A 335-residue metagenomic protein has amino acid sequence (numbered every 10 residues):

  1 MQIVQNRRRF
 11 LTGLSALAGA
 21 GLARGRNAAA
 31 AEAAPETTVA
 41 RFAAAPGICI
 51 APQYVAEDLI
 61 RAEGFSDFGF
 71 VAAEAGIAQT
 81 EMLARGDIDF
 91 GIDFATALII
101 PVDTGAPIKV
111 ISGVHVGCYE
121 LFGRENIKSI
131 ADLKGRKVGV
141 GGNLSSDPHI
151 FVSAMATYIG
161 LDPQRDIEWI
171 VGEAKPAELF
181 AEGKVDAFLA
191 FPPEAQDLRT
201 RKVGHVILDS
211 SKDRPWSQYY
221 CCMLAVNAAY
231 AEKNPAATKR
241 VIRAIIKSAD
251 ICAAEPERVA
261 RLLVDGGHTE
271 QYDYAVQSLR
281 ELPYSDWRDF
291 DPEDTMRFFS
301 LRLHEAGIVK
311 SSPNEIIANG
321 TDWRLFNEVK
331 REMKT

Functional and structural regions predicted by a protein language model:
M1-A18: N-terminal secretory signal peptides and thylakoid transit peptides that target proteins across membranes
R26-R41, A62-S66, N126-K137, S312: Immediate post-signal peptide segment of exported/extracytoplasmic ligand-binding proteins
T37-L59, E120-L121, I130-T200, E257 (+2 more regions): Bilobed "Venus flytrap"/periplasmic-binding protein-like clamshell domains and structurally analogous long
P46-A73, I77-A78, M82-A84, I100-T104 (+1 more regions): Short, polar/charged alpha-helical segment
Y54-E57, Y119-S129, Y219-A236: A bilobed periplasmic-binding-protein/Venus flytrap-type ligand-binding module shared by bacterial periplasmic
T96, K175-D265: Pocket-lining segment of extracytoplasmic ligand-binding domains
E232-S311: Secondary-structure end/capping motifs
L303-T335: Conserved C-terminal helix/tail region of periplasmic/extracytoplasmic solute-binding proteins
